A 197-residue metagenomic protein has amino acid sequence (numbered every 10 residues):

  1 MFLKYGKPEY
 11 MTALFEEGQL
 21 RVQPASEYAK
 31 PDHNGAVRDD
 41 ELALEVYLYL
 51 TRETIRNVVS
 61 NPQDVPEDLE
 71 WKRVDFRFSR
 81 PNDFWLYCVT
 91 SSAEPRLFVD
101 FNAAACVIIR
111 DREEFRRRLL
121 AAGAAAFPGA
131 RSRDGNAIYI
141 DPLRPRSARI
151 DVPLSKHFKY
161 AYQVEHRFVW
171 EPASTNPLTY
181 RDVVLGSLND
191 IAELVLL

Functional and structural regions predicted by a protein language model:
M1-L197: NAD-dependent ADP-ribosyltransferases
